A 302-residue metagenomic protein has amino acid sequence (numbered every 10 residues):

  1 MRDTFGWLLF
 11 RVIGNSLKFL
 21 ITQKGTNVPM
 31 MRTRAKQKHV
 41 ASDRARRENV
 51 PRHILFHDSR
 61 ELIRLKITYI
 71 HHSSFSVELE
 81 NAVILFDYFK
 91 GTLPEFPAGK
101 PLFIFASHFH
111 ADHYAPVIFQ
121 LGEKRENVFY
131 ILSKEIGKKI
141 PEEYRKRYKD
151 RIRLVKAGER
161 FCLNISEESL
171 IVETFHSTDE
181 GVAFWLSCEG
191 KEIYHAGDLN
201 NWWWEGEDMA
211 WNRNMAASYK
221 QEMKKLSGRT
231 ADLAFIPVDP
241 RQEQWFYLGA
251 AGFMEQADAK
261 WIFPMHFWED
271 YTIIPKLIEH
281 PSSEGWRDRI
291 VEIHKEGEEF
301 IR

Functional and structural regions predicted by a protein language model:
L9, I13-L17, Q23, K36-S42 (+2 more regions): Zn-dependent metallo-beta-lactamase
F56-G99, R153-T230, K295-R302: Core dinuclear metal-dependent hydrolase active-site scaffold
T68-H72, Y148-S166, Y247-R302: Binuclear metal-ion centers of metallo-dependent hydrolases, dominated by the metallo-beta-lactamase
Y88-K90, F109, E135, S177 (+3 more regions): Active-site metal-binding loops of divalent metal-dependent hydrolases
K90-K138, K224-F235: Active-site metal-binding motif and surrounding structural segment of the metallo-beta-lactamase
A115-K124, E142-E143, T272-E279: Metal-dependent catalytic neighborhoods of phosphoester/phosphodiester hydrolases
L132-I136, I140-E143, R151-A157: Glycine/small-residue-rich loop that forms an oxyanion/phosphate-binding "nest" at active or ligand-binding sites
S218-K224, E243-G252: A short, acidic, amphipathic alpha-helical segment used as a generic capping/interface helix at domain edges
